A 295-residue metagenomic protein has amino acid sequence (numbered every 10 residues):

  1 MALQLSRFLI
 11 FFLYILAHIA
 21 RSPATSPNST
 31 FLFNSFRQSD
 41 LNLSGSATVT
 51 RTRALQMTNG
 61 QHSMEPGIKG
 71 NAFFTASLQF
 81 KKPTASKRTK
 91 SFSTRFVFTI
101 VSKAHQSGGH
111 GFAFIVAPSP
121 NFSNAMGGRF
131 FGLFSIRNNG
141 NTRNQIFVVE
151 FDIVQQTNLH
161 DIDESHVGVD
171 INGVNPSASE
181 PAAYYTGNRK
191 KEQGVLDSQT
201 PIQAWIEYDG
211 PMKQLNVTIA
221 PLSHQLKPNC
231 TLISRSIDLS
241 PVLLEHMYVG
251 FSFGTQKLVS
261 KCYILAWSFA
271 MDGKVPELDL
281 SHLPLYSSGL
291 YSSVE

Functional and structural regions predicted by a protein language model:
A2-E295: Polar, low-complexity loop segments and adjacent catalytic/binding residues used for recognizing and processing sugar
